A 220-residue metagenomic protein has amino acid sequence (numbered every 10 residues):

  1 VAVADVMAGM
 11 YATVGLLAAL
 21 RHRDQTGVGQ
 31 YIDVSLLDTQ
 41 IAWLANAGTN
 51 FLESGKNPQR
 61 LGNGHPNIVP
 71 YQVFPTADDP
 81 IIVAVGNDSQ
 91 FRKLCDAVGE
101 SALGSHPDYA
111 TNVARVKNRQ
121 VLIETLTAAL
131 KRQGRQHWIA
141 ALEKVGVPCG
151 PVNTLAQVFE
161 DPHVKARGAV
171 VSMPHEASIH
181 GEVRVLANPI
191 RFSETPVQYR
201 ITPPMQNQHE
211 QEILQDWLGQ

Functional and structural regions predicted by a protein language model:
V1-I81, V85, P204: Active-site-adjacent "lid/gating" segments in soluble enzymes
M7-Y11, T39, V85-S89, V121 (+3 more regions): Conserved active-site and cofactor/substrate-binding residues in soluble primary-metabolism enzymes
A12-A19, A47, K93-A97, T125 (+1 more regions): Alpha-helical scaffold segments in soluble metabolic enzymes
F51-Q59, D161-I179: Short, surface-exposed loop/helix-turn segments at secondary-structure junctions that function as lids/hinges flanking
V69-V145, C149: Aromatic-enriched alpha-helical interface/lid elements that frame and gate functional surfaces
A110, H175-Q220: Flexible, small-/acidic-enriched active-site or ligand-binding loops
E143-R167: Conserved PLP cofactor-binding pocket of PLP-dependent enzymes
